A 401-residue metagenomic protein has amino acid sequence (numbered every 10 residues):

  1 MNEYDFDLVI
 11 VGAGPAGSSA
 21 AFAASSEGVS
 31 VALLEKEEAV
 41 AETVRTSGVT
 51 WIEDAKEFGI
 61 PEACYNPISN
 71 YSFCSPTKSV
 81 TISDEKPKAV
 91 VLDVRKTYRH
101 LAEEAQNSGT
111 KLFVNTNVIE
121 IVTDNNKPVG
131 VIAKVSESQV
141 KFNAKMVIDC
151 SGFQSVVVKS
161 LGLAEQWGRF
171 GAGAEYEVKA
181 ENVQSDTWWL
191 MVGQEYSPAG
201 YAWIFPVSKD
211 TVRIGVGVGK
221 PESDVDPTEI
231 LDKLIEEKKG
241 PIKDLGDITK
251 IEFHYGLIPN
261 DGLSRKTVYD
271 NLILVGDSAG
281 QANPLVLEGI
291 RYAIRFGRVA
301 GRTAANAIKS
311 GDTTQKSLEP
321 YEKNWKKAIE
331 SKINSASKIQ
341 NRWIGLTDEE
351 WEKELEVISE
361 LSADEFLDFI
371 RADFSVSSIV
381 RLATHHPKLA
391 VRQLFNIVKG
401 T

Functional and structural regions predicted by a protein language model:
N2-A16: Beta1/beta-strand and adjacent pyrophosphate-binding region of the FAD-binding site in flavoprotein oxidoreductases
V9, A13, F22-V44: Glycine-rich FAD pyrophosphate-binding loop
G12, C150-S151, V275: Short, well-ordered coil/turn residues at beta-beta hairpins and beta-strand->alpha-helix junctions within
E27, E104-K243, P259: Predominantly flavin-linked oxidoreductase catalytic cores and closely associated redox partners
L33, V147, V275: Generic enzyme active-site microenvironment
W51-A102: A conserved beta-strand/loop capping segment in the N-terminal third of enzymes that catalyze redox or closely related
N117, E222-T303, I308-K309, Q315: FAD/FMN-dependent oxidoreductases across multiple families
A305-T401: C-terminal helical "tail/cap" subdomain of flavin- and related membrane-associated enzymes
